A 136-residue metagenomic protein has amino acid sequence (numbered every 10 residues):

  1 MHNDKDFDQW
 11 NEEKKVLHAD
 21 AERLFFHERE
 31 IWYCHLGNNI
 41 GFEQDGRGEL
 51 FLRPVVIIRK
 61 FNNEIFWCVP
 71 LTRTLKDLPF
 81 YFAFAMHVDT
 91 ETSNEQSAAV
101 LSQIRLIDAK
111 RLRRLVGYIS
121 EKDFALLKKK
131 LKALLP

Functional and structural regions predicted by a protein language model:
M1-N11, V16, L24, A85-P136: C-terminal terminal-subdomain/extension
D20-F25, V55-P70, E121-A125, A133-L135: Short, charge-rich amphipathic segments
E28-R29: Loop/turn positions that initiate beta-strands
H35-L36, P70, S102-Q103: Pocket-edge structural micro-motifs
G37-F42: Short, charged beta-turn/beta-strand-edge "cap" motif at the junction between a beta-strand and an adjacent loop
Q44-T90: Compact nucleic-acid interaction/catalytic patches
